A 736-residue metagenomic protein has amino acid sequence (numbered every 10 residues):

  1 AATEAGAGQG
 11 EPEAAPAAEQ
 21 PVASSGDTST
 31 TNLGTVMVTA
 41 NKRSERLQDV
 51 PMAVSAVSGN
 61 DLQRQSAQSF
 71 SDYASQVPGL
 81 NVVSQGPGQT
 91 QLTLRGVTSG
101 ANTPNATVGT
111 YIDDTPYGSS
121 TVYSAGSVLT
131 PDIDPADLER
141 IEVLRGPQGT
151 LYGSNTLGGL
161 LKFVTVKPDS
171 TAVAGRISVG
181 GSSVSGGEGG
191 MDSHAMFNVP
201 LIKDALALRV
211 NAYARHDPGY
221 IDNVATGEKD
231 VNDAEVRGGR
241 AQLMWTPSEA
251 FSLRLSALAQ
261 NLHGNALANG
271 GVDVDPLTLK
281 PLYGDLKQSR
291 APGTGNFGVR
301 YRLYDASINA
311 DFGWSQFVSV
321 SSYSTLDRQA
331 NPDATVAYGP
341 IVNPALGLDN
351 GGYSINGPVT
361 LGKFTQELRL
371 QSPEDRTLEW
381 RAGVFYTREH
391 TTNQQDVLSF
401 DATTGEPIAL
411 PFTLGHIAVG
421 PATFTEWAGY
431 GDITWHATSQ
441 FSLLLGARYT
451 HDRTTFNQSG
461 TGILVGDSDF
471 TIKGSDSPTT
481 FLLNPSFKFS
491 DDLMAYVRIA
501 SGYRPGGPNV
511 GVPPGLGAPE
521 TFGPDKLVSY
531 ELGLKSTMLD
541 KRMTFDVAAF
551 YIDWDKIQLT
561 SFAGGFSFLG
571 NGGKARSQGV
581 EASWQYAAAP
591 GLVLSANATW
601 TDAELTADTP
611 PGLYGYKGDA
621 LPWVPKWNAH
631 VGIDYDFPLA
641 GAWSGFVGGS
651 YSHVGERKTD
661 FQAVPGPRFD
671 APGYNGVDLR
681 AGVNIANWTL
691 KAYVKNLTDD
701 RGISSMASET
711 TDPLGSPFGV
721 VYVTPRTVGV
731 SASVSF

Functional and structural regions predicted by a protein language model:
G8, R381, L443, Y551-D553 (+2 more regions): Gram-negative outer-membrane beta-barrel transporters
V22-S170, L532: Acidic, small-polar-rich N-terminal luminal/periplasmic segments of exported/outer-membrane proteins
A106-T107, G118-A125, P135-E139, R145 (+7 more regions): Outer-membrane beta-barrel translocator/receptor signature
R176, S185-L267, G313, L361-Q366 (+4 more regions): Transmembrane beta-barrel wall of Gram-negative outer-membrane proteins
H194, D305-F312, Q316-A334, K488 (+6 more regions): Membrane-embedded beta-barrel scaffold of Gram-negative outer-membrane proteins
E228, D233-W380, R388-E389, T544-F545: Outer-membrane beta-barrel domain signature, strongest for Gram-negative TonB-dependent receptors and also present
M244-S248, L370-P373, F385-T387, G420-I552 (+2 more regions): Structural signature of Gram-negative outer-membrane beta-barrels, strongest in the C-terminal barrel of TonB-dependent
G591, S652-Q662, G682-F736: C-terminal beta-signal and adjacent terminal beta-strands/loops of Gram-negative outer-membrane beta-barrel proteins
